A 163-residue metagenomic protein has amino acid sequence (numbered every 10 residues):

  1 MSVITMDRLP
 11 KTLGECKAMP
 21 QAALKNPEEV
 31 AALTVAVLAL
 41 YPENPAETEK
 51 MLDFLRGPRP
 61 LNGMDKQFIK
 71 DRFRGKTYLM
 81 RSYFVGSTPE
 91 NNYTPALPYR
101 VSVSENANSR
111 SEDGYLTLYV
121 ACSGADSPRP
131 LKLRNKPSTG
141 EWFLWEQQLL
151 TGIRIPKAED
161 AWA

Functional and structural regions predicted by a protein language model:
S2-V85: Core segments of small alpha/beta cavity-forming domains
N26, N44, N62, N91-N92 (+2 more regions): Detector for Asparagine
N44-E47, M51, G86, L97 (+4 more regions): Generic detector of ordered, mature protein regions
K66-D126: Surface-exposed, charged secondary-structure patches
A121, D126-W162: Short beta-strand edge/turn micro-motifs at domain boundaries
